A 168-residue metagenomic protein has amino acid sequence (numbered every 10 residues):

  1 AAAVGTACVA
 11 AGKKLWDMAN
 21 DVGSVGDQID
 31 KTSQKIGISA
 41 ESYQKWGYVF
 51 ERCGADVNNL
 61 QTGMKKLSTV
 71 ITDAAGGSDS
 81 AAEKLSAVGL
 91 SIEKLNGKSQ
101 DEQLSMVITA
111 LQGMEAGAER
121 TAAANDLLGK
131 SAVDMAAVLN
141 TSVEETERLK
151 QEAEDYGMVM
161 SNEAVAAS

Functional and structural regions predicted by a protein language model:
A3-A55, N59-D73, S80-L90, Q103-L111 (+2 more regions): Small-residue helix-packing and pore-constriction motifs in hydrophobic alpha-helices
N96, Q100-E102: A short, structured beta-strand-centered segment in the mid-to-C-terminal lobe of catalytic cores from group-transfer
K98, I108-G117: Small-polar (Ser/Thr/Gly)-enriched, low-hydrophobicity segments that adopt extended beta-strand/coil conformations
E119-A122: Short amphipathic alpha-helical interface segments
